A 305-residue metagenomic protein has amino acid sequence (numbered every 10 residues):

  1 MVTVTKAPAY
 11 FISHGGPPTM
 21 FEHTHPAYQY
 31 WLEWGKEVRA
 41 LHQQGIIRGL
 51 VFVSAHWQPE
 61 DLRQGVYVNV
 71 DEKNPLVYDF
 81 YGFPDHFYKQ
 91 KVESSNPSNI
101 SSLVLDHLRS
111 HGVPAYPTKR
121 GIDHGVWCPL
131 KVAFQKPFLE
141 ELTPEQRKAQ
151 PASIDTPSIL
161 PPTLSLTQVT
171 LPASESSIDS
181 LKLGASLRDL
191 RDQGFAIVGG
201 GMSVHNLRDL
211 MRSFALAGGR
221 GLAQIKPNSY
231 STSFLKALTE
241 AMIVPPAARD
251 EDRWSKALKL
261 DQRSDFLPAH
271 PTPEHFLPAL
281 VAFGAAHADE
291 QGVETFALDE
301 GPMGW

Functional and structural regions predicted by a protein language model:
V2-P117: A short aromatic-anchored loop/beta-hairpin motif
P8-I12, G49-S54, L190-S203, A279: Beta-strand elements within well-structured catalytic alpha/beta cores of enzymes that handle phosphate/sulfate esters
Y10-F11, D79-P84, I159-Q168, L258: Short, basic/glycine-rich phosphate-binding loops at helix/coil junctions that contact nucleotide phosphates
P18-M20, Q58-Q64, G125-L130, H205-L216 (+1 more regions): Short catalytic/ligand-binding loop motif for oxyanion handling, primarily in non-cytosolic enzymes, centered on
Y78-F87, R147-Q150, G221-L235: Acidic, His- and aromatic-enriched active-site or binding-groove loops in soluble protein domains that engage sugars
S101-L181: Internal, conserved structured core segments that host functional sites
D106, S110, L164-L166, A173-I178 (+4 more regions): Surface-exposed, charge/polar-rich loops and edge strands
